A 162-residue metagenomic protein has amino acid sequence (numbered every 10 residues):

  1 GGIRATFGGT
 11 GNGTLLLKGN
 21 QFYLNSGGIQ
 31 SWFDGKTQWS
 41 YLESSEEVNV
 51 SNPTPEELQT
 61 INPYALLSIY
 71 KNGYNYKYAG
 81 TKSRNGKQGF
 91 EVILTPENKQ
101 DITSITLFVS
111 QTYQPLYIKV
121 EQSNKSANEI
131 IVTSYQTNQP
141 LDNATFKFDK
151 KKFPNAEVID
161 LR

Functional and structural regions predicted by a protein language model:
G1-A5: A short, Trp-centered hydrophobic/proline-enriched beta-strand micro-motif
T6-G9, F33-D34, K87-Q88: Short glycine/proline-enriched turns and hinge-like loops at secondary-structure junctions
F7-G9, K18, N25, Y70 (+1 more regions): Residues that act as N-cap/strand-start positions at coil-to-secondary-structure junctions
N12-T14, Q30, N75, S104-F108: Short, surface-exposed charged micro-motifs
N12-T60, S126-E129: An acidic-aromatic
L17, E43, I69-K71, N85-K87 (+1 more regions): A generic structural signal for short, non-catalytic loop/turn and secondary-structure boundary residues
P53-K87: Flexible, surface-exposed loop/linker segments and immediately adjacent secondary-structure boundaries
A79-T81, N85-P154, D160-L161: Gly/Pro-enriched, hydrophobic low-complexity segments that function as extracytoplasmic propeptides/linkers
